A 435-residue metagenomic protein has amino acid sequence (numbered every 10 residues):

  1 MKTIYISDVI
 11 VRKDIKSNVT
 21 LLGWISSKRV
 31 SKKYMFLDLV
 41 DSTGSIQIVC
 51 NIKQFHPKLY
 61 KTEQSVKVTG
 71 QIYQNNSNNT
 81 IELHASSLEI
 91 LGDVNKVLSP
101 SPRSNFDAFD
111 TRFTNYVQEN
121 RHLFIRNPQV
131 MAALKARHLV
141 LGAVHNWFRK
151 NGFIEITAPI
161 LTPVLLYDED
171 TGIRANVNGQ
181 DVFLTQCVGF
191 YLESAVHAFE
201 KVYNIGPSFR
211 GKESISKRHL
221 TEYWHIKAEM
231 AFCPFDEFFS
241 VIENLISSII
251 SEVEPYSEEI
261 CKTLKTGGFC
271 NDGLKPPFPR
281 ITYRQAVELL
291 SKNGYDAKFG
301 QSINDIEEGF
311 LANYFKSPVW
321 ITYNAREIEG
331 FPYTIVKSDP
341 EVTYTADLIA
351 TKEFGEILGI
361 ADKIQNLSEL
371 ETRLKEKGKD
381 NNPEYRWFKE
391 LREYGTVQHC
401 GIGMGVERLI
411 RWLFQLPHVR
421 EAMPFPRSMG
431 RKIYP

Functional and structural regions predicted by a protein language model:
K2-A231, R411: Class II aminoacyl-tRNA synthetase-like tRNA-binding/catalytic domains
R29, Q74, G92, V144-W147 (+8 more regions): A generic secondary-structure signal for well-formed alpha-helical elements
L134-H138, G142, D236, E243 (+2 more regions): Short amphipathic alpha-helical segments with heptad-repeat character
T171-N244, S248, G273-P435: A translation/RNA-centric and nucleic-acid-associated enzymatic feature enriched in Class II aminoacyl-tRNA synthetases
P255-L264, E384-Y385: Flexible, glycine/charged-enriched surface loops at secondary-structure junctions
I260-P276: Short, highly charged C-terminal tails/helix-capping segments
